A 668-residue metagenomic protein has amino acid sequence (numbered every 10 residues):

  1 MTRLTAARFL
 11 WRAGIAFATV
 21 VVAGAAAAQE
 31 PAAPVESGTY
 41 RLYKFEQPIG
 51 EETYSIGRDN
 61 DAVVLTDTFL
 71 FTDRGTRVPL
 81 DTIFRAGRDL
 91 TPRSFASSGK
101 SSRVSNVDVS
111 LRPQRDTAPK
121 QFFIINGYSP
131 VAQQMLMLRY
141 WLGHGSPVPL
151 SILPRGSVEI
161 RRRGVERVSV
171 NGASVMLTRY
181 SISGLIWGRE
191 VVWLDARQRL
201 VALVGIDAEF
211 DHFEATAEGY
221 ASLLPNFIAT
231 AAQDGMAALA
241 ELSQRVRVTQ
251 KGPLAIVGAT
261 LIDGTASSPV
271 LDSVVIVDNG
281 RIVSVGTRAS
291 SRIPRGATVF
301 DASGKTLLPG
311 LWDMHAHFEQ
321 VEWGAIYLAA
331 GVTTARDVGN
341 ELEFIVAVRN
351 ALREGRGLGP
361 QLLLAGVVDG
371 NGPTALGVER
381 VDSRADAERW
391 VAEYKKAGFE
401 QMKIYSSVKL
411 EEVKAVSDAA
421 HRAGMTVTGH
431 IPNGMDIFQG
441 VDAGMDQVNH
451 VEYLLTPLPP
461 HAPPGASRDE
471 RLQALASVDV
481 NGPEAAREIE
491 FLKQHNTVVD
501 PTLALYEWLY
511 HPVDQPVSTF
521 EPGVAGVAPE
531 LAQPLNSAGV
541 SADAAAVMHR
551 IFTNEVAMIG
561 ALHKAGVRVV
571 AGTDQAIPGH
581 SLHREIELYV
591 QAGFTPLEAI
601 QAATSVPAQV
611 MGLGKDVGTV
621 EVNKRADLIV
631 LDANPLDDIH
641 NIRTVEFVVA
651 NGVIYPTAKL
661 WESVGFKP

Functional and structural regions predicted by a protein language model:
A33-V35, S101-L177, N226-Q233: Solvent-exposed helix/loop surface patches that form functional interfaces
F45-T66, L138-V191, P253-L254: Extended beta-strand-rich segments in extracellular/periplasmic secretory proteins, especially within noncatalytic
G75-L136, I186-R197, V201-D207, D211-E214: Contiguous hydrophobic, core-forming segments of folded domains
S169, Q244-V248, L261-V274, T287-R288 (+3 more regions): Acidic, glycine-enriched loop/beta-strand segments at the rims of small-molecule binding/catalytic pockets
K251-I256, R292-A329, T333: Replace "His-x-His-based motif
L261, A266-L308: Histidine-rich, glycine-flanked metal-binding segment
A325-I345, G359-V368, K395-V408, S417 (+4 more regions): Divalent metal-dependent hydrolysis catalytic cores, especially in the metallo-beta-lactamase
E393-V408, L454-A592, A658, G665-K667: Active-site neighborhoods of metal-dependent hydrolases
